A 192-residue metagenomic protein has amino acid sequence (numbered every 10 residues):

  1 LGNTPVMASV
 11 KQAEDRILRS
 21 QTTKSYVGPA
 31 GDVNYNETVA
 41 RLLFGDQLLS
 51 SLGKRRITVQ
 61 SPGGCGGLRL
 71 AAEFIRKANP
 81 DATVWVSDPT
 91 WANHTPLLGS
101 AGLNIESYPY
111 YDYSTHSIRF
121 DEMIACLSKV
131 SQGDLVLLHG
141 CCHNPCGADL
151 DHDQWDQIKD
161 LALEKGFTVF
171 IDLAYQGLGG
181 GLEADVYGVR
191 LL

Functional and structural regions predicted by a protein language model:
L1-R16, V27-R41: A structural motif shared across PLP-dependent enzymes of the aminotransferase-like
L18-S20: A short, surface-exposed helix-loop junction/capping segment
T22-T168, G177-L178, E183-R190: Conserved core of the PLP fold type I
L173-A174: Conserved Walker B
